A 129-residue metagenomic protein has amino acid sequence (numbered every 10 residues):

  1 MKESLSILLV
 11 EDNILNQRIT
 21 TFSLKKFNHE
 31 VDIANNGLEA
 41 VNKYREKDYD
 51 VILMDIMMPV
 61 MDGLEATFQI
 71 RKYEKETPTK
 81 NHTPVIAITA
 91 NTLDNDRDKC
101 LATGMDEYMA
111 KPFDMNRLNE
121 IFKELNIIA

Functional and structural regions predicted by a protein language model:
M1-A129: C-terminal compact regulatory domains
